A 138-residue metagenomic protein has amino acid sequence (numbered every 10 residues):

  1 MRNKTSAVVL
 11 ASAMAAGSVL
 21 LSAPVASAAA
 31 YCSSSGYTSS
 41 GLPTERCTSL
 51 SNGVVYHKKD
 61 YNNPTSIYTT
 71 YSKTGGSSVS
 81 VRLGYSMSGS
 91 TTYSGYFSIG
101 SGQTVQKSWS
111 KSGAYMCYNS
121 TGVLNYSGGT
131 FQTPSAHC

Functional and structural regions predicted by a protein language model:
M1-A28: Secretory targeting and sorting signals
A28-C138: Post-signal peptide N-terminal regions of Sec-secreted extracellular proteins
